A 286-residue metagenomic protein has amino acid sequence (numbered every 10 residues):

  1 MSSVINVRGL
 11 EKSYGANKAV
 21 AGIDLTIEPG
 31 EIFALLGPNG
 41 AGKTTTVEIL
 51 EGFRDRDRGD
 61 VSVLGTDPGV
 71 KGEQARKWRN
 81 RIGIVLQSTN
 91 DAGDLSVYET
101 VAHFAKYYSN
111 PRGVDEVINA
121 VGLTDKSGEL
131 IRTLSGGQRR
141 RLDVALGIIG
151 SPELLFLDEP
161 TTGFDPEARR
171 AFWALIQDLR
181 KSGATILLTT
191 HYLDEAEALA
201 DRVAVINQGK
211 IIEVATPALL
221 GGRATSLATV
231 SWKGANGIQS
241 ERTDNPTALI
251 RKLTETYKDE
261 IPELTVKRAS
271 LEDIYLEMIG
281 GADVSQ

Functional and structural regions predicted by a protein language model:
M1-E11, G281-Q286: ABC-family P-loop ATPase nucleotide-binding domain
S2, R139, T225-L227: A general secondary-structure signal for short beta-strands and their flanking turns/coil in non-transmembrane regions
I5, K12-L188, L193-D194, A198-N207 (+1 more regions): ABC transporter nucleotide-binding domains
E11, V101, I118, I250-T254 (+1 more regions): A generic alpha-helix structural signal
E11, Y98, P111, T124 (+5 more regions): Alpha-helix N-cap/helix-start and coil->helix boundary motif
I212-L220: Charged, amphipathic alpha-helical segments
L219-Q286: Short, charged/small-residue-rich alpha-helical element at the C-terminal edge of ABC transporter nucleotide-binding
